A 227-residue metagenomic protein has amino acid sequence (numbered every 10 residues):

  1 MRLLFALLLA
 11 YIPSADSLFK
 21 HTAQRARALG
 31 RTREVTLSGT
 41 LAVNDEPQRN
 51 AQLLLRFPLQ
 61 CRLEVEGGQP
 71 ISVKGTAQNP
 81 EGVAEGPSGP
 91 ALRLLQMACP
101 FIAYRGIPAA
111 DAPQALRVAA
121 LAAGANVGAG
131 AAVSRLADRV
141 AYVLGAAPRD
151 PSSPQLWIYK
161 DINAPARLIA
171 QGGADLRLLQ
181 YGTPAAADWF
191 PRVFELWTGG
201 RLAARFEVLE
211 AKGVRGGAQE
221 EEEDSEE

Functional and structural regions predicted by a protein language model:
M1-L3: Positively charged n-region of N-terminal signal peptides that target proteins for export
A6-N50, L54-Q60, S88, L92-M97 (+1 more regions): N-terminal leader/targeting segments and the immediate start of mature chains
Y11-K20, P80-S153, E226: Flexible, processing/modification-adjacent segments and terminal tails in exported/periplasmic/extracellular proteins
R27-L29, A51-R56, V73-G75, N126-R135 (+2 more regions): Short, exposed beta-strand/loop patches in secreted or surface proteins that constitute
R33-T40, A109-R117, W157-A170: Short, basic/low-complexity N-terminal boundary segments at the transition from targeting/disordered tails
P58-L94: Mid-chain, structured segments of secreted extracytoplasmic proteins
Q69, S134-D224: Gly/Pro-enriched, hydrophobic low-complexity segments that function as extracytoplasmic propeptides/linkers
